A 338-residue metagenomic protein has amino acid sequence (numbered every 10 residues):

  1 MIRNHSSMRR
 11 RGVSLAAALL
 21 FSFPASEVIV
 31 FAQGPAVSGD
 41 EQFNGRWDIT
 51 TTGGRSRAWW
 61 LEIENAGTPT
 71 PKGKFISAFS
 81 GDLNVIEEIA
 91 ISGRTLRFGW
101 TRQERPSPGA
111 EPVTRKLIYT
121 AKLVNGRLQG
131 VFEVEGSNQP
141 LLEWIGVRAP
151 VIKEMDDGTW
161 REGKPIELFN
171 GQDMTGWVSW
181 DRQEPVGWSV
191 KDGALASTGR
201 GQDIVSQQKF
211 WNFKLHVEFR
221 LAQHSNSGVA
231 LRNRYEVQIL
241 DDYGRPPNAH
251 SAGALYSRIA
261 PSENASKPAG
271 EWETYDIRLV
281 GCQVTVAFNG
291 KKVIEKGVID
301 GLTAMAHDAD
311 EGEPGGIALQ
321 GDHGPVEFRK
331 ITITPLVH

Functional and structural regions predicted by a protein language model:
M1-R9: N-terminal secretory signal peptides that target proteins for export/translocation
S7, V13-L15, I333: General helical structural elements
S14-E27: Bacterial N-terminal signal peptides
Q33-H338: Carbohydrate-interacting regions of secretory-pathway proteins
